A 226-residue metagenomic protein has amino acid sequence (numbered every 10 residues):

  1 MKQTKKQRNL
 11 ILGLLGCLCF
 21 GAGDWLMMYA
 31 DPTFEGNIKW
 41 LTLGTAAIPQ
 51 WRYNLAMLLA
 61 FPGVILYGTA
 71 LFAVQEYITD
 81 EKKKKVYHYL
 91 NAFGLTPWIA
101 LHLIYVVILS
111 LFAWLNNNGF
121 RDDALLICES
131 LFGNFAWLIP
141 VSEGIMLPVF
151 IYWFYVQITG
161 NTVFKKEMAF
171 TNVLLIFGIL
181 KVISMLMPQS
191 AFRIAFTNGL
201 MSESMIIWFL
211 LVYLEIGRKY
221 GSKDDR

Functional and structural regions predicted by a protein language model:
M1-D225: Hydrophobic, aromatic-enriched alpha-helical segments typical of multi-pass transmembrane helices
